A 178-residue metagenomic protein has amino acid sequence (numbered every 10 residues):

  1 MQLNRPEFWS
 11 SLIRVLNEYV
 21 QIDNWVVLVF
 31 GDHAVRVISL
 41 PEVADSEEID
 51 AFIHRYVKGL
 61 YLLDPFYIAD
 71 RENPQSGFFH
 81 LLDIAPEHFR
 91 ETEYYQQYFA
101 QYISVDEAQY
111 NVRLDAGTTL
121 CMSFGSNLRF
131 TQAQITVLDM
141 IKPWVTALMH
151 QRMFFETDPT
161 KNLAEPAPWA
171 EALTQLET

Functional and structural regions predicted by a protein language model:
M1-L3, E7-R129, P143: Regulatory input/activation interfaces that engage signals or partners
E47, A51-H54, Q132, A170-T174 (+1 more regions): Polar/charged alpha-helical tracts
R113-A116, T146-H150, F154: Secondary-structure boundary elements
S123, A133-T136, T157: A short secondary-structure junction signal
F130-H150: Amphipathic alpha-helical "output/dimerization" segments
Q151-T178: Signal-transducing coiled-coil/dimerization helices and immediately adjacent hinge/linker segments that couple sensory
